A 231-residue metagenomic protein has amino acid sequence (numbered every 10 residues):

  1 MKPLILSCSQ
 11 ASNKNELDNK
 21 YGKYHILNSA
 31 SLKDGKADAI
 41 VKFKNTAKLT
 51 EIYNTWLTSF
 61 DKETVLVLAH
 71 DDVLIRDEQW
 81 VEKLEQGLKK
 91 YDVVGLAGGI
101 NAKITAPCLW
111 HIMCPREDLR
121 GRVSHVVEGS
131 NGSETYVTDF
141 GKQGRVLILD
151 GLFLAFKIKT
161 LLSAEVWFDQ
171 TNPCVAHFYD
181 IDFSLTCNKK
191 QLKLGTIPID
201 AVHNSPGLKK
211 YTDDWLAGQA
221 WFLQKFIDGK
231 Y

Functional and structural regions predicted by a protein language model:
M1-N28, A39-I40: N-proximal low-complexity "stem/linker" segments adjacent to membrane-targeting elements
K42-L49, L74: Short, acidic/glycine-rich phosphate-metal binding loop used to engage nucleotide
T50-N54, L149-L152, C174-L185: Conserved glycosyltransferase catalytic-site signature
N54-V65: Active-site nucleotide-sugar/metal-binding loop of Leloir-type enzymes
E63-L74: Short beta-strand-to-loop acidic/aromatic patch adjacent to the donor-nucleotide binding site
V73-Q86: Acidic donor-binding/catalytic loop of UDP-sugar-dependent glycosyltransferases, especially processive GT2
K83-E165: Conserved catalytic core of nucleotide-sugar-dependent glycosyltransferases
E165-V166, Q170-Y231: C-terminal catalytic/acceptor-binding lobe
